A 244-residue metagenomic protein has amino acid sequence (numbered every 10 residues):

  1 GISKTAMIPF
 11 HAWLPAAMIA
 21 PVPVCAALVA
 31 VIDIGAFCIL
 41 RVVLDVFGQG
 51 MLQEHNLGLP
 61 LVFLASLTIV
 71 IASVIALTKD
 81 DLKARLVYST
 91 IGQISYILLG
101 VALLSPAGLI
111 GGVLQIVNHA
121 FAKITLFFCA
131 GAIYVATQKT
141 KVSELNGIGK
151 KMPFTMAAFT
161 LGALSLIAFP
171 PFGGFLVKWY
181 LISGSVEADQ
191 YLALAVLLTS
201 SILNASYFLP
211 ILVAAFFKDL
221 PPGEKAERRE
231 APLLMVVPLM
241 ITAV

Functional and structural regions predicted by a protein language model:
G1-W179, S183-A214: Hydrophobic transmembrane alpha-helices and their helix-loop junctions in integral membrane proteins
K150-M156, L209-V244: Cytoplasmic/organellar membrane-interface segments at the starts of transmembrane helices in multi-pass inner-membrane
